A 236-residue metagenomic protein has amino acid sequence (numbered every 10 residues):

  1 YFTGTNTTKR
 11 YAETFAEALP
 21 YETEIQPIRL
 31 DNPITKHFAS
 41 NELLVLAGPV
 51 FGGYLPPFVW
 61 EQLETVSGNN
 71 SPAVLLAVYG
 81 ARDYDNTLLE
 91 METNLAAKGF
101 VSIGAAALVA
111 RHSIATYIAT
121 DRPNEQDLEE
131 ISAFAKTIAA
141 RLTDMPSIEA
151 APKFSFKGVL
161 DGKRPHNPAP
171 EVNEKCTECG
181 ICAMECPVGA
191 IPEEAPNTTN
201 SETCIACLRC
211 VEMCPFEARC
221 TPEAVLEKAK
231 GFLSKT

Functional and structural regions predicted by a protein language model:
Y1-T3: Short, hydrophobic/glycine-enriched beta-strand segments
T5-Y11, F15-H166, P222-K230, S234-T236: FMN-binding flavodoxin-like domain, especially the glycine-rich phosphate-binding loop
E171-V172, T177, I181-I205, R209-L226: Iron-sulfur cluster-binding cysteine motifs and their immediate structural context in ferredoxin-like electron-transfer
